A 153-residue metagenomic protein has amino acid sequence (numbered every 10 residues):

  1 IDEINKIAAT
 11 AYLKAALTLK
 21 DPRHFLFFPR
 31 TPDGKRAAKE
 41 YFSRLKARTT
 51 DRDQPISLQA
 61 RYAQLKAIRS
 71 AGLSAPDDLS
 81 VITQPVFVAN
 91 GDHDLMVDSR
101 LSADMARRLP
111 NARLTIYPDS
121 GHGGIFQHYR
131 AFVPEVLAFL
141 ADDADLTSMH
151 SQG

Functional and structural regions predicted by a protein language model:
I1-T18: Flexible "cap/lid" loop of the alpha/beta hydrolase fold
K20-G72, D78: Conserved alpha/beta-hydrolase catalytic His-Asp/Glu region
S80, R107-R108: Solvent-exposed polar/charged
I82, V88-N90, D94: Short beta-strand/loop motif that positions the catalytic acidic residue of the alpha/beta-hydrolase fold
T83-Q84, N111: Active-site acidic short loop of glycosyltransferases
L95-L101: Conserved alpha/beta-hydrolase "acid-adjacent" motif
A103-D104, R130: Active-site phosphate/pyrophosphate- and oxyanion-stabilizing loops and adjacent acidic/basic residues in soluble
N111-G153: Catalytic active-site module of serine/aspartate enzymes centered on a nucleophile-bearing elbow/loop
